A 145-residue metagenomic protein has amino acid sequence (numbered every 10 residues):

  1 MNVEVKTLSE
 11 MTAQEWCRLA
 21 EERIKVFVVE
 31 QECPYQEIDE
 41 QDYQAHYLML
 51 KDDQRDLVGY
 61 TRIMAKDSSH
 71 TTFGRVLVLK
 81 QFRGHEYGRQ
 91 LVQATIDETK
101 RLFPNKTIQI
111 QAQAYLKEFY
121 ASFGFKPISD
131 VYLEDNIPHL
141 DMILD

Functional and structural regions predicted by a protein language model:
M1-Y47, K51-V58: Short amphipathic alpha-helix that is part of the acyltransferase structural core
M49, D56-M64, T72-L77: Conserved beta-strand in the GNAT
A65-G74, R83, L102-P104, N136-P138: A conserved beta-turn-beta hairpin within the catalytic core of GNAT-like acetyltransferases that forms part
F82, E86-A94: Conserved acetyl-CoA pyrophosphate-binding loop and the N-cap/start of the following alpha-helix in GNAT-like
T99-A112: Conserved GNAT acetyl-CoA-binding A-motif
Q109, A121, K126-D141: Conserved catalytic-core motifs of GNAT/GCN5-like acyltransferases
